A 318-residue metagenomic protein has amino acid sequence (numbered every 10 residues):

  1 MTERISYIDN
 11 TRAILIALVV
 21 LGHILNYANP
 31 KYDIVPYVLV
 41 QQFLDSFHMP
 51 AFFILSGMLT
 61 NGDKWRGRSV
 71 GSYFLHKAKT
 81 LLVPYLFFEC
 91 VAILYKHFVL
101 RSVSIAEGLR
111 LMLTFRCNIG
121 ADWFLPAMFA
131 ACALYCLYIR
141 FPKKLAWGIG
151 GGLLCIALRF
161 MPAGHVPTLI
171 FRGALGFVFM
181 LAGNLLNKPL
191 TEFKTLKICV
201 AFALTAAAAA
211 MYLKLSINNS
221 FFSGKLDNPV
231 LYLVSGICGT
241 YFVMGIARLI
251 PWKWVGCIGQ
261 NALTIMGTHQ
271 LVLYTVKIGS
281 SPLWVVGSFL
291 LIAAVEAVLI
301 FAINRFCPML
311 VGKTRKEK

Functional and structural regions predicted by a protein language model:
M1-K318: Alpha-helical transmembrane segments and their immediate juxtamembrane cytosolic regions
